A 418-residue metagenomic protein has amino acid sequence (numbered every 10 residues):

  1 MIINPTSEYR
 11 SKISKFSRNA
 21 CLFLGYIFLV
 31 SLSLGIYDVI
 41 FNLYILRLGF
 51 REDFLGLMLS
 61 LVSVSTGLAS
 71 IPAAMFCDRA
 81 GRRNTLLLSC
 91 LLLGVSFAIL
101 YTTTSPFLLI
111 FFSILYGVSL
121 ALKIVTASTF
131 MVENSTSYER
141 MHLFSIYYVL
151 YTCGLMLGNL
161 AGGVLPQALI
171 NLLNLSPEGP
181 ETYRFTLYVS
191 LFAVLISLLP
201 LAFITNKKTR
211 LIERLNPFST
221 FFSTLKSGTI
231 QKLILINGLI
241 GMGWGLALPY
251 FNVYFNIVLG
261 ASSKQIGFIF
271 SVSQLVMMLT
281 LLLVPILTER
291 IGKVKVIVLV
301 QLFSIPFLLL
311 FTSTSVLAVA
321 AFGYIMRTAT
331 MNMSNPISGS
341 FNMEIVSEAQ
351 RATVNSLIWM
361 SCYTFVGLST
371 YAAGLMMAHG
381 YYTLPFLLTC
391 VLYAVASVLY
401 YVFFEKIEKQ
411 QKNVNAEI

Functional and structural regions predicted by a protein language model:
I2-S17, T205-L235, E417-I418: Juxtamembrane intracellular "pre-TM" segments in multi-pass secondary transporters
Y9-S65, T229-S271: Helix-loop boundary and gating motifs at the non-cytosolic
F28, S96, F107-K123, G238 (+1 more regions): Hydrophobic core of transmembrane alpha-helices in multi-pass small-molecule transporters, especially MFS/SLC-type
L57-M75, S271-L283: Central cavity-lining transmembrane alpha-helices of secondary-active solute carriers, predominantly the Major
L68-T104, T288: Conserved MFS/SLC helix-loop-helix module at the cytosolic interface between two early adjacent transmembrane helices
A69-G81, P166, T280-G292, M377-A378: Helix-to-loop junctions at the C-terminal end of transmembrane segments in multipass secondary transporters
N84-I99, K295-L310, L387-C390: Structural signature of the two symmetry-related core transmembrane helices
I170, L191-R210, L399-F404: C-terminal membrane-cytosol helix-exit motif in multi-pass small-molecule transporters
